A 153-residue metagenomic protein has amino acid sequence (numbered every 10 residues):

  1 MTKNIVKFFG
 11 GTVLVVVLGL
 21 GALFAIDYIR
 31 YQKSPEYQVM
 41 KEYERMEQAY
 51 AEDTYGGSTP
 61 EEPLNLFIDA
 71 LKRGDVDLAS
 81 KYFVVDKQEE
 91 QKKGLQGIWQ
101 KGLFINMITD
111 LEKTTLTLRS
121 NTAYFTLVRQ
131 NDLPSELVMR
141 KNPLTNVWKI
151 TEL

Functional and structural regions predicted by a protein language model:
M1-V17, F24: N-terminal Sec-pathway targeting helices
G21-L66, R73: Short, low-complexity N-terminal intrinsically disordered segments enriched in polar/charged residues
E61-I68, V76, S80, E136: Extracytoplasmic/secreted envelope proteins and their assembly/folding machinery, especially bacterial periplasmic
R73-Q88: Short, well-ordered alpha-helical segments enriched in acidic and aromatic residues
G74-V76, N146-K149: Loop/turn elements at helix/coil->beta-strand transitions in domains of secreted/extracellular proteins
Q91-P143, I150-L153: Surface-exposed, charged secondary-structure patches
